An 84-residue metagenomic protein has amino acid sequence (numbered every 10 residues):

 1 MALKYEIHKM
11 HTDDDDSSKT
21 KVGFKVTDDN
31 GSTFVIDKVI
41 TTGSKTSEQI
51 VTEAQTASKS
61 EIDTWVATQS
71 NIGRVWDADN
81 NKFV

Functional and structural regions predicted by a protein language model:
A2-K38: N-terminal acidic leader/helix
A2-Y5, S32-V84: Acidic, low-complexity intrinsically disordered segments
